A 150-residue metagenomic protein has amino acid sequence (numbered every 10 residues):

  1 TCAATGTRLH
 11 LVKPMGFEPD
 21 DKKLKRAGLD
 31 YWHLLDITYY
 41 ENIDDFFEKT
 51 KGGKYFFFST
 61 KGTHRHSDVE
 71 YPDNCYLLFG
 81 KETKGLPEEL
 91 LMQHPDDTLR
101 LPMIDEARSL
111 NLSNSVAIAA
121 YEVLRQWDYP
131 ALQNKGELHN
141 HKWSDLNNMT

Functional and structural regions predicted by a protein language model:
T1-T150: Post-transcriptional modification and biogenesis factors for structured RNAs of the translation apparatus
